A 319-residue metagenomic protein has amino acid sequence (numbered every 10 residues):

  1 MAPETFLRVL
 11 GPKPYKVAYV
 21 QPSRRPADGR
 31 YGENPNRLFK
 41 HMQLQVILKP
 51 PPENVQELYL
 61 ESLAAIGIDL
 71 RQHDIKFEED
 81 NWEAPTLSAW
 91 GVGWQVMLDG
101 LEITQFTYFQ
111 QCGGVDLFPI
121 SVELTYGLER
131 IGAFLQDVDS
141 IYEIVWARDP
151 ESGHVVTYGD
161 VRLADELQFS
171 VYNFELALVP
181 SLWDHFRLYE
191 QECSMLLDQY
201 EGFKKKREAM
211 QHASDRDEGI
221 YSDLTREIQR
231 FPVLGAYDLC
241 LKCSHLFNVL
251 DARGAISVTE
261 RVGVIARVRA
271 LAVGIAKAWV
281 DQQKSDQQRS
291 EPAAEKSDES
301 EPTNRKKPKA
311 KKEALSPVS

Functional and structural regions predicted by a protein language model:
M1-K284: Structured aminoacyl-transfer and RNA-binding surfaces used for tRNA recognition/handling in the translation apparatus
A213-E218, Q287, E299, R305: Short linear motifs in intrinsically disordered/low-complexity regions
K284-S290: Generic C-terminal helix-cap and adjacent flexible tail
S290-S319: Intrinsically disordered, compositionally biased charged tails
